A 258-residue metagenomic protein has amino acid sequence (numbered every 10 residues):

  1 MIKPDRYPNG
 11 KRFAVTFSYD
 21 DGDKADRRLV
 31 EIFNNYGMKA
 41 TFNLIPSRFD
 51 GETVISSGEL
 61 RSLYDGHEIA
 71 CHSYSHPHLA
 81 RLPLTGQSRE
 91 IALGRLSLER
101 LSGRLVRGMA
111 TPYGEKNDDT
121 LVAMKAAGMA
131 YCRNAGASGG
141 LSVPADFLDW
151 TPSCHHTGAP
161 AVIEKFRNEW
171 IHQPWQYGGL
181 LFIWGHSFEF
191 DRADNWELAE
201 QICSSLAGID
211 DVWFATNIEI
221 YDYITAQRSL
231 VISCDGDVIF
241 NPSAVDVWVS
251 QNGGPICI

Functional and structural regions predicted by a protein language model:
M1-R27, W248-Q251: Boundary/entry segment of secreted carbohydrate-active catalytic domains
I2-Y7, N35, D50, E99 (+3 more regions): C-terminal domain-boundary segment and adjacent tail
T16, E68, V212: Hydrophobic "anchor" residues on beta-strands that sit immediately upstream of conserved functional sites
Y19-G22, S73, S187, N217: Active-site metal-binding loops of divalent metal-dependent hydrolases
G22-D23, T157, F188-D191: Short acidic, S/G/P-rich loop/turn micro-motifs used as interaction or catalytic elements
N34-A130, G136-C154, G179-S187: Metal-dependent polysaccharide deacetylase catalytic core of the NodB/CE4 family, i.e., the active-site-bearing domain
L84-R89, P160, E164, A193-W196 (+1 more regions): Non-membrane alpha-helical structural segments and their capping/turn regions in soluble enzymes
V162-P174: A short, acidic, amphipathic alpha-helical segment used as a generic capping/interface helix at domain edges
